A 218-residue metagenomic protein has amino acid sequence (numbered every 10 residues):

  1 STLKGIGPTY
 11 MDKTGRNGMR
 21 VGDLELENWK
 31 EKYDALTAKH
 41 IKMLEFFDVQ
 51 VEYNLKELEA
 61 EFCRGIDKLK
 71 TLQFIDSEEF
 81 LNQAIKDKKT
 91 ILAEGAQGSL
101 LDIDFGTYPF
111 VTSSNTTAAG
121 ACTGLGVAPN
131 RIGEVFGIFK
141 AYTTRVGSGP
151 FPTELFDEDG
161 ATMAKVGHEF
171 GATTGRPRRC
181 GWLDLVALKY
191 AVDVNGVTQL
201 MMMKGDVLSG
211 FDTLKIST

Functional and structural regions predicted by a protein language model:
S1-T218: Non-transmembrane, aqueous-exposed alpha-helical and coiled segments at domain scale
